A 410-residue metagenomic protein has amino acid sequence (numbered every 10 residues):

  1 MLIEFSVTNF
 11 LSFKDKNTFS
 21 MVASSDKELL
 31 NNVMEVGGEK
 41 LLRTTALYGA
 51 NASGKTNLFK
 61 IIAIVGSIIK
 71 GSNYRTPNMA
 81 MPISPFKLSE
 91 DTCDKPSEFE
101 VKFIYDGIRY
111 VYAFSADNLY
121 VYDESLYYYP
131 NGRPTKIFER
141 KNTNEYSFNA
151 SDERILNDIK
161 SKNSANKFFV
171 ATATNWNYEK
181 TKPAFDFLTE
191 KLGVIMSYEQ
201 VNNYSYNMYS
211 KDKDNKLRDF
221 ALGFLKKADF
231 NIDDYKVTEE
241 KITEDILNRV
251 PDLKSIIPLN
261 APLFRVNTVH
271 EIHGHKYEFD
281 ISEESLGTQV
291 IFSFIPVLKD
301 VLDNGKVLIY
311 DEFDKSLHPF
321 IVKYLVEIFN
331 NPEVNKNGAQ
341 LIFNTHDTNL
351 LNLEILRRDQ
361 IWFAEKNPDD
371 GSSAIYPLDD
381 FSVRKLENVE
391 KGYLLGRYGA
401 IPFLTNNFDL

Functional and structural regions predicted by a protein language model:
M1-G37, R43-G66, K70, E271-F403: Switch/communication elements of ASCE P-loop NTPase nucleotide-binding domains
T8-F10, K102-I104, Y127-Y129, V269-H273: A generic structural motif
F13-D15, D106-Y110, Y120, G132-P134 (+1 more regions): Short acidic/polar mixed-charge low-complexity motifs
M34-K40, T45-A46, F59-V111, D117-V121: Conserved P-loop NTP-binding catalytic core
K60-P96, K167-L225, E327-L341, H346-L350: An exposure/low-complexity boundary signal
P82-E90, T238-D252: Beta-rich nucleic-acid/ligand-interaction surfaces
V111-E244: Electropositive, glycine-dotted interaction segments that contact anionic polymers or phosphate-rich ligands
K254-I272: Pre-Walker A segment
